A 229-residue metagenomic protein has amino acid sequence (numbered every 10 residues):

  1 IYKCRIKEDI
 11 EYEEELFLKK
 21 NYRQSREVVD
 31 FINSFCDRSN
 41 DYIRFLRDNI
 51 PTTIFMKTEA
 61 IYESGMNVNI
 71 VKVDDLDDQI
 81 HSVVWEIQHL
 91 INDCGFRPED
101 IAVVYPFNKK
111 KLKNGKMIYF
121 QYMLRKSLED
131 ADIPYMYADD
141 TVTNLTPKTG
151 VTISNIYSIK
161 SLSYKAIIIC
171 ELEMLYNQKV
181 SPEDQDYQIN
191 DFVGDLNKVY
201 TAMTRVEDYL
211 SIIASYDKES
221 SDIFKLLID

Functional and structural regions predicted by a protein language model:
Y2, I32, F120-L124: Generic structural signal for hydrophobic residues
K3-M56: Conserved coupling/interface region of RecA-like P-loop/ASCE motor cores
D9-E11, A60-S64, C94-F96: Short, flexible turn/loop "capping" segments at secondary-structure junctions
E13-F17, N67-I70, I153: Conserved beta-strand scaffold positions in the cores of enzyme catalytic domains, especially in NTP/NDP-utilizing
L18-R23, D74, A214-K218: Acidic carboxylate-rich catalytic motifs and surrounding loops in phosphoryl-/glycosyl-chemistry enzymes
Q24, V28, K72-V84: Phosphate/oxyanion-binding active-site loops and adjacent basic polyanion-contact surfaces
M56, A60-Q79: Glycine-rich phosphate-binding "P-loop"
D77-V84, Q88-S211, Y216-D229: Core RecA-like ATPase module of SF1/SF2 helicases and allied nucleic-acid translocases
